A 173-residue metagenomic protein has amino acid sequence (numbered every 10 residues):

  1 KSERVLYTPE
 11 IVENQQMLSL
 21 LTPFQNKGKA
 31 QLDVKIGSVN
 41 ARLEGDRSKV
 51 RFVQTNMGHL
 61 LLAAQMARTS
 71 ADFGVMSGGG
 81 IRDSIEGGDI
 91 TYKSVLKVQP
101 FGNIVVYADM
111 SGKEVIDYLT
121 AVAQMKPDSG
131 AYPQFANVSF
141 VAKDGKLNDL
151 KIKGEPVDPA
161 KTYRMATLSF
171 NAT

Functional and structural regions predicted by a protein language model:
K1-V34, K126-Q134, S139-K143, N148-L150: Active-site-adjacent helix-turn-beta-strand microarchitecture at beta-sheet edges that either contains or buttresses
L6, V12-I90: Hard-cation-handling environments
H59-T173: Feature captures C-terminal
